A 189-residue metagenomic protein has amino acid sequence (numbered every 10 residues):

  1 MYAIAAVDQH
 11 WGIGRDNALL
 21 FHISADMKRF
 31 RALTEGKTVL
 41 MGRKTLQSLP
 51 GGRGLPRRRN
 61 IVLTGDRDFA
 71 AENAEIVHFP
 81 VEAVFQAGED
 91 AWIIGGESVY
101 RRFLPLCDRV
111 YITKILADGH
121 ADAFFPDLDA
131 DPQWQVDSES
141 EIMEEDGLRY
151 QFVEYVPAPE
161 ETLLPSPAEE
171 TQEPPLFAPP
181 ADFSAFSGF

Functional and structural regions predicted by a protein language model:
M1-F189: Enzymes that bind and transform nitrogen-containing heteroaromatic metabolites
